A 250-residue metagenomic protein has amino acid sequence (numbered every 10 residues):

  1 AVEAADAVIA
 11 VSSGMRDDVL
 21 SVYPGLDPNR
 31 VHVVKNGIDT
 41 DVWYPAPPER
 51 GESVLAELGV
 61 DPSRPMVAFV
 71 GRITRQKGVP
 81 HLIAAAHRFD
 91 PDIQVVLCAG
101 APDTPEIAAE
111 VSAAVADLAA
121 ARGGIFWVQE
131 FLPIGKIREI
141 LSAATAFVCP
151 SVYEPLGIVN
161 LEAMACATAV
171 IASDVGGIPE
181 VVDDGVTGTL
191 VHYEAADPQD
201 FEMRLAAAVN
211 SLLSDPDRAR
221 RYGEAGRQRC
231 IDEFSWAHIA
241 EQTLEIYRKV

Functional and structural regions predicted by a protein language model:
I9, D61-K77, I83-A86, V96-C98: Conserved donor-binding/catalytic core segment of Leloir-type glycosyltransferases
G14, G37: Carbohydrate-associated surface elements
Y44-V60: A short helix/loop element that forms part of the nucleotide-sugar donor recognition site in Leloir-type
A108-G135: Nucleotide-activated donor-binding/catalytic signature segment of Leloir-type glycosyltransferases, i.e., the conserved
E139-A144: Short alpha-helical donor nucleotide-sugar binding micro-motif in glycosyltransferases
V152: Aromatic "clamp/platform" in nucleotide-sugar-dependent glycosyltransferases that forms part of the donor/acceptor
A169-A172, V182: Short hydrophobic beta-strand element within catalytic cores of glycosyltransferases and related nucleotide-activated
P179-N210, D217-R218: Change "using UDP/GDP/dTDP sugars" to "using nucleotide sugars
